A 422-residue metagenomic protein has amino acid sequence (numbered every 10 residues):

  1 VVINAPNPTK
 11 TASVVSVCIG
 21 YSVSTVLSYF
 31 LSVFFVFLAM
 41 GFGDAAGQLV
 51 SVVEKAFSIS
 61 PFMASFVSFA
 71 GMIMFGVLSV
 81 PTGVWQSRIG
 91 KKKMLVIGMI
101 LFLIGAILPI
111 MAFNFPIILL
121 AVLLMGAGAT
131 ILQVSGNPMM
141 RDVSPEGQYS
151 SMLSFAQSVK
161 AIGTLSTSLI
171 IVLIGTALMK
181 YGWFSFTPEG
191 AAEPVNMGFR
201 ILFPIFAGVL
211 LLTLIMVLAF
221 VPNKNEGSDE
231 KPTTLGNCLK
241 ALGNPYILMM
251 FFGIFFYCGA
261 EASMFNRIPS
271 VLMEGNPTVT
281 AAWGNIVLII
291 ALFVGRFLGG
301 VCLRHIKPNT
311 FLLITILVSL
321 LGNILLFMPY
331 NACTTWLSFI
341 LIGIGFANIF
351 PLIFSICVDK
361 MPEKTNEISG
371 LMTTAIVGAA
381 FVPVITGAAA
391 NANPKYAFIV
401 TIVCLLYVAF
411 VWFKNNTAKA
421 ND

Functional and structural regions predicted by a protein language model:
S24-E54, M264-P269: Extracytoplasmic
A46-G47, G243-I286: Extracytoplasmic gate region of multi-pass secondary transporters
F66-G83, I286-L298: Central cavity-lining transmembrane alpha-helices of secondary-active solute carriers, predominantly the Major
V77-F115: Conserved MFS/SLC helix-loop-helix module at the cytosolic interface between two early adjacent transmembrane helices
I131-S144, N348-M361: Intracellular juxtamembrane helix-capping segments at the cytosolic ends of symmetry-related transmembrane helices
S151-T176, G370-V382: Glycine-rich segments within core transmembrane alpha-helices of 12-TM secondary carriers
G175-K180, A207-G227, V411-N415: C-terminal membrane-cytosol helix-exit motif in multi-pass small-molecule transporters
N309-I353: C-terminal transmembrane helical hairpin of 12-TM major facilitator-type secondary transporters
